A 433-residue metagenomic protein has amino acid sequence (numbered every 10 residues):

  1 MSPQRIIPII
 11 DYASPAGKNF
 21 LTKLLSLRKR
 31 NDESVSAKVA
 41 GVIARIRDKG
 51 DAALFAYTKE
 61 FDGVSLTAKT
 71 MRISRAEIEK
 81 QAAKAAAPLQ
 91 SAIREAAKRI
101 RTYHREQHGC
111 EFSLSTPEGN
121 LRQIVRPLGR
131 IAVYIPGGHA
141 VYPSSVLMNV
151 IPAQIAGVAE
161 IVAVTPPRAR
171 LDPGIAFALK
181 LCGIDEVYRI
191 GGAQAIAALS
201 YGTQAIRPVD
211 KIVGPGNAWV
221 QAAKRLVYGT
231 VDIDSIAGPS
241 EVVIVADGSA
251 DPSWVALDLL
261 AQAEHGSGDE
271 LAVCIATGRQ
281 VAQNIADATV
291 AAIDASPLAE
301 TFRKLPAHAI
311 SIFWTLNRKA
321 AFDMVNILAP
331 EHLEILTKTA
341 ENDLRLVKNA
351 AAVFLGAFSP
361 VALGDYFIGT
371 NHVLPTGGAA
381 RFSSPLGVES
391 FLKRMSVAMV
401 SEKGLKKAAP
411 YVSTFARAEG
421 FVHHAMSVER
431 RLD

Functional and structural regions predicted by a protein language model:
S2-G129: N-terminal Rossmann-like NAD(P)+-binding subdomain of aldehyde/semialdehyde dehydrogenases
R5-A13, E186-G191, S311-N317: Short acidic-hydrophobic, aromatic-tinged amphipathic segments that line or gate anion-handling sites
G109-L114, D232, D269-V273, A295-L305 (+2 more regions): Flexible, glycine/charged-enriched surface loops at secondary-structure junctions
L114-F177: Conserved small-residue-rich beta-alpha loop and adjacent elements that most often cradle the phosphate/pyrophosphate
G183-L271: Conserved NAD(P)+-binding/catalytic subdomain of aldehyde/semialdehyde dehydrogenases
H265, V273-A350: A glycine- and small/hydrophobic-rich beta-loop-beta segment that serves as a flexible "lid/hinge" or phosphate-binding
N326-D433: C-terminal core of ALDH-fold dehydrogenases
